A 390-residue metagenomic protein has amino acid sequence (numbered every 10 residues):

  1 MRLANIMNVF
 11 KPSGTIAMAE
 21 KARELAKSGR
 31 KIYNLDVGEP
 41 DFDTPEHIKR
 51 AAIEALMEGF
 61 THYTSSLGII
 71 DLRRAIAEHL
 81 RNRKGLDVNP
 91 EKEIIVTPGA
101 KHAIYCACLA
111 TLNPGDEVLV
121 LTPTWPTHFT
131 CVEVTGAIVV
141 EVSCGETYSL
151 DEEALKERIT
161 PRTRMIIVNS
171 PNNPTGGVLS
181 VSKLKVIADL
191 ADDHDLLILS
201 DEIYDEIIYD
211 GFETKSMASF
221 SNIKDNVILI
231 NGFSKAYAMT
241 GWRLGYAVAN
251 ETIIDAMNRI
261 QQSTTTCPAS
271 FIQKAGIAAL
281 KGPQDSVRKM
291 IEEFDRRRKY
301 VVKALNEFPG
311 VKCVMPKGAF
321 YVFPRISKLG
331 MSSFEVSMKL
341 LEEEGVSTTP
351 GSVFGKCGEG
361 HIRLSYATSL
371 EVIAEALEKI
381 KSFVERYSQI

Functional and structural regions predicted by a protein language model:
L3, K11-S13, M18-Y33, E39-R50 (+2 more regions): PLP-dependent class I/II
M7: Substrate/cofactor-recognition hotspot
G38, E58-G59, G68, G176: Glycine-centered small-residue hotspots that permit tight backbone geometry or close packing
T44-T64, A77, N82: Glycine-rich phosphate-binding segment of PLP-dependent enzymes
T64-T97: Conserved N-terminal alpha-helix of the aminotransferase class I/II PLP-enzyme fold
